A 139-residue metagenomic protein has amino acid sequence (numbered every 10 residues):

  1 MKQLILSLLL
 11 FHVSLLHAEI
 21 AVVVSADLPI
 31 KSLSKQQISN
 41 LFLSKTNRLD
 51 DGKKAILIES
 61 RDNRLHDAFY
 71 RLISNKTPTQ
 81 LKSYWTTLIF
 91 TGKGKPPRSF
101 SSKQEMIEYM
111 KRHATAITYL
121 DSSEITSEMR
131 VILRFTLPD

Functional and structural regions predicted by a protein language model:
M1-L4: Positively charged n-region of N-terminal signal peptides that target proteins for export
L6-L8: Sec-dependent N-terminal signal peptides
V13-H17: N-terminal signal peptide c-region/cleavage motif recognized by signal peptidases
E19-D139: Exported/periplasmic ABC-transporter solute-binding proteins
